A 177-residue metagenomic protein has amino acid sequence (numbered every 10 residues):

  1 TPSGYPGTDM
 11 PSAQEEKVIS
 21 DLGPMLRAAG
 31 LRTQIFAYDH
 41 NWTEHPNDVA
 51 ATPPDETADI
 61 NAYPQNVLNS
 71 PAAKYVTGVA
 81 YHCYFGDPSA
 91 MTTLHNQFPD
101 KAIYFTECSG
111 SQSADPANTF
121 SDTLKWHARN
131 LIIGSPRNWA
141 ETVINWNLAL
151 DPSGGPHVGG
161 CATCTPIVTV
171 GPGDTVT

Functional and structural regions predicted by a protein language model:
T1: Mobile, glycine-rich extracellular loop/lid and propeptide segments that shape or gate substrate/ligand access
G4-T177: Substrate-binding and catalytic surfaces of secreted/luminal carbohydrate-active proteins
